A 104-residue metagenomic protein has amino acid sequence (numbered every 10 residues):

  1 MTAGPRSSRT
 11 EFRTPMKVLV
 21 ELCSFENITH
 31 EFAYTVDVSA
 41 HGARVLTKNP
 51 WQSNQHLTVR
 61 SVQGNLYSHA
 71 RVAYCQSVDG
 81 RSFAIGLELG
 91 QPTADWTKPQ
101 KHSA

Functional and structural regions predicted by a protein language model:
M1-A104: Structured alpha-helical
